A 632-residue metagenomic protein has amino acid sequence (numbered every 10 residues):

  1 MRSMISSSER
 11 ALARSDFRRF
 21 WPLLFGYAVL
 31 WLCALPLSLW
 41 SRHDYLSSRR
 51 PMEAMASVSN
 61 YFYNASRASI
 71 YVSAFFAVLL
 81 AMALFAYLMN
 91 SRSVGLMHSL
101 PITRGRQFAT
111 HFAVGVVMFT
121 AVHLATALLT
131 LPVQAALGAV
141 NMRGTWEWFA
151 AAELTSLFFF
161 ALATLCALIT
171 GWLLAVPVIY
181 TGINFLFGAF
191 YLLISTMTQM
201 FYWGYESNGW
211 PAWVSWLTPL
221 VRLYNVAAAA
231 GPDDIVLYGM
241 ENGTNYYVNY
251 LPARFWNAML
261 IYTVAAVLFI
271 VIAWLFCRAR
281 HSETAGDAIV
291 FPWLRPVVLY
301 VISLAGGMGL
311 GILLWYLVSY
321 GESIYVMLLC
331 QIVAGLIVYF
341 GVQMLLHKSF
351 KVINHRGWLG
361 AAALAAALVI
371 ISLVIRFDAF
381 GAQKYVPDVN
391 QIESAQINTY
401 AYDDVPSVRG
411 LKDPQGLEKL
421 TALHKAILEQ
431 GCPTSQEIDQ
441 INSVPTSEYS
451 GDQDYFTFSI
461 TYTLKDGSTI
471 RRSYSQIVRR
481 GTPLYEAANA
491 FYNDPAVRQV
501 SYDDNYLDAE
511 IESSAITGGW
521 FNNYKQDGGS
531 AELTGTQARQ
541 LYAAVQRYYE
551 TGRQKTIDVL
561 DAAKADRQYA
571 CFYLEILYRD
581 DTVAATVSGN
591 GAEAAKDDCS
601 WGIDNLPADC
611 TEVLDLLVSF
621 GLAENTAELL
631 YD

Functional and structural regions predicted by a protein language model:
M1-Y27: Aromatic- and glycine-rich beta-strand/loop motifs that create alpha-glucan
L39, S59-I70, A113-V176, G188 (+2 more regions): Secretory targeting signals
S41-Y63, G188-F276, H281-V290, M308-L328 (+1 more regions): Terminal transmembrane helical anchor/hairpin motif
N64-S93: Long, hydrophobic alpha-helical segments
F85-V117, G286, T534-R553: Helix-loop-helix units of permease transmembrane domains in multi-pass membrane transporters, especially ABC
L299-G306, V342-A382: Internal/C-terminal transmembrane anchor helices
V374-D466: Membrane-interface segments at or immediately adjacent to transmembrane helices that form the boundary between
P433-Q476, Q554-E593: Short, structured surface segments that line ligand/substrate-binding pockets
